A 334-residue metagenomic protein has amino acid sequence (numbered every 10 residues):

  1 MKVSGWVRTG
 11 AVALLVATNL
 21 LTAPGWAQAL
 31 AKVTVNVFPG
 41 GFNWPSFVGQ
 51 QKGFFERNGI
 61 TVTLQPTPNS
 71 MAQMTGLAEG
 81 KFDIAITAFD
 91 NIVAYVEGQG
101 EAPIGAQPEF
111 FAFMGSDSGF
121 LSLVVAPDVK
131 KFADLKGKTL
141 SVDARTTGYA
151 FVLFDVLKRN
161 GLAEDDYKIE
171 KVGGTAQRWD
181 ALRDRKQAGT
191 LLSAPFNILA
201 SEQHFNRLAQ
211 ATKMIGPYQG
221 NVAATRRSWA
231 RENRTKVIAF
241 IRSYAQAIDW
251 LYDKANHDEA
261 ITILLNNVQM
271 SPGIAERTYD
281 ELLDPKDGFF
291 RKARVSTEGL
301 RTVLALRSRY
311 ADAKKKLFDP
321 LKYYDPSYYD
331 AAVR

Functional and structural regions predicted by a protein language model:
M1-A11, L21: Bacterial N-terminal signal peptides that target proteins for export
L21-A27: Sec/Tat signal peptide C-region and signal peptidase I cleavage site
Q28-E164, I169-G173, A188-A194, Q210 (+1 more regions): Short, glycine-/small- and polar/acidic-enriched structural segments that line small-molecule recognition paths
N43, F47, K52, M74 (+14 more regions): Extracytoplasmic/secreted envelope proteins and their assembly/folding machinery, especially bacterial periplasmic
Q51, A78-F82, E97, D128 (+7 more regions): Sec-exported extracytoplasmic/periplasmic mature domains
F89-N91, Q99-G100, I169, A176-V268: Pocket-lining segment of extracytoplasmic ligand-binding domains
R231-A313: Secondary-structure end/capping motifs
R301-R334: Conserved C-terminal helix/tail region of periplasmic/extracytoplasmic solute-binding proteins
